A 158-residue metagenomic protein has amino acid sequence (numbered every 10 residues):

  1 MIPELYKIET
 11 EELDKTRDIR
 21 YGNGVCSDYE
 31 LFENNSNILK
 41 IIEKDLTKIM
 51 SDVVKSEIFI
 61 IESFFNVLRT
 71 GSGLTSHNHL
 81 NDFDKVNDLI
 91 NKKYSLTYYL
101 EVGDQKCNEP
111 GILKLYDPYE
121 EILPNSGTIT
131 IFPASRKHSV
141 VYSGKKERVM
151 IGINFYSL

Functional and structural regions predicted by a protein language model:
M1-S56, G73: Non-heme Fe(II)/2-oxoglutarate
S56-V141, E147-M150, S157-L158: Catalytic core of non-heme Fe(II) oxygenases with the double-stranded beta-helix
